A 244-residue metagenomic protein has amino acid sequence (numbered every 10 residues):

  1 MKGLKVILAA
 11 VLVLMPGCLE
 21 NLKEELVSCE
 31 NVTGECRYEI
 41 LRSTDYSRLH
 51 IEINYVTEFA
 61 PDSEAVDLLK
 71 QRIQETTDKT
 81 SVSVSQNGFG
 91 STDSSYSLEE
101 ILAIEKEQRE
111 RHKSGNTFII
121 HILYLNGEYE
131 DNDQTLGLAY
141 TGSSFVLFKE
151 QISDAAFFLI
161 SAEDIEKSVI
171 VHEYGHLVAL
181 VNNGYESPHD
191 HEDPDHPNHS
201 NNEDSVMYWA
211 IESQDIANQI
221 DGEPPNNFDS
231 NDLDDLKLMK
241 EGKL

Functional and structural regions predicted by a protein language model:
K2-A9: Sec-dependent signal peptide recognition, specifically the positively charged N-region followed immediately by
I7, S43, L159, E163: Residue-level marker of regulatory loop/turn positions in helix-turn-helix DNA-binding domains and in histidine
L14-G17: C-terminal motif of bacterial Sec signal peptides marking the signal peptidase cleavage site
L19-Y129: Propeptide-to-catalytic entry region of secreted or membrane-anchored zinc metalloproteases
Q74-V82, H176-N183, L238-L244: Sec-exported extracytoplasmic/periplasmic mature domains
S114-P188: Active-site-proximal segment of zinc-dependent metalloprotease catalytic domains
F157-D232: The catalytic-center signature of Zn2+-dependent metalloproteases
N226-L244: Short, low-complexity, Pro/Ser/Thr/Gly-rich segments in the mature regions of secreted, periplasmic
